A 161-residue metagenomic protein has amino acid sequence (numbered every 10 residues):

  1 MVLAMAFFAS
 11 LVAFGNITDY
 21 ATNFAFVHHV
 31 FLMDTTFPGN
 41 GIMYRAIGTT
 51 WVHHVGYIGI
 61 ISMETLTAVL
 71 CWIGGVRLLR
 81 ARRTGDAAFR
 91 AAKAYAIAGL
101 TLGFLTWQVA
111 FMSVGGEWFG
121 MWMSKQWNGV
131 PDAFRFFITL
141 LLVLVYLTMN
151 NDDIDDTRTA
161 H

Functional and structural regions predicted by a protein language model:
M1-A4, I60, A96-T106: Hydrophobic alpha-helical transmembrane segments of polytopic
M1-F26: N-terminal signal-anchor transmembrane alpha helix
A21-V52: Membrane-interface interhelical connector segments
G41-W51, L70-A81, G116: Membrane-helix exit/interface motif
A46-T67: Individual transmembrane alpha-helix segments
V69-T101, H161: Cytoplasmic juxtamembrane regions at transmembrane-helix boundaries
T101-H161: Alpha-helical transmembrane segments of multi-pass integral membrane proteins, characterized by long hydrophobic
